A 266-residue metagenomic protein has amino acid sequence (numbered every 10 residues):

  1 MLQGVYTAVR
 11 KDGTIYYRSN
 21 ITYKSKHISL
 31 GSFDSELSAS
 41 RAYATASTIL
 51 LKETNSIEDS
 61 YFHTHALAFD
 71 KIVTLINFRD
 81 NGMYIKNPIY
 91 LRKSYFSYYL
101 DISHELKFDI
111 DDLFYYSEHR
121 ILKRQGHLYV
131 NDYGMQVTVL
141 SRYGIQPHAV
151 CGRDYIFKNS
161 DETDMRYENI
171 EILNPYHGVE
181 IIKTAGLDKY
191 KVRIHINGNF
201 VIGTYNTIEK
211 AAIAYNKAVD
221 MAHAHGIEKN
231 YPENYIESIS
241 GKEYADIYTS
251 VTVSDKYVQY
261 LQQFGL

Functional and structural regions predicted by a protein language model:
M1-L266: Boundary-flanking segments of nucleic-acid-binding domains in nuclear regulatory proteins
